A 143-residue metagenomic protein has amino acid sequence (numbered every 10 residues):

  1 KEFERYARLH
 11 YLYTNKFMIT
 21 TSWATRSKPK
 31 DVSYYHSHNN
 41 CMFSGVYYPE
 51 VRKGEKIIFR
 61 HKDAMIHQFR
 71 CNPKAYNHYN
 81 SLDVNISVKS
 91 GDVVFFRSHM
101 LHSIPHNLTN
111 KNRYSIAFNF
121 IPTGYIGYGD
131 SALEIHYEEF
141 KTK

Functional and structural regions predicted by a protein language model:
K1-D31, Y35-H38: Signature of the catalytic double-stranded beta-helix
K16-F17, L108-N110: A short beta-turn/loop motif at secondary-structure boundaries
T20, K53-E55, N112: Residue-level signal for beta-strand positions within conserved beta-sheet cores that form or flank
T20-S22, F43-G45, Y114-F118: Hydrophobic residues positioned within well-ordered beta-strands of beta-sheet architectures
R26-F95, P122-E134: Catalytic core of non-heme Fe(II) oxygenases with the double-stranded beta-helix
S33-H36, H102-T109: Short beta-strand His + acidic residue motifs that chelate non-heme Fe in jelly-roll/DSBH and cupin folds
T109-K143: Non-heme Fe(II)/2-oxoglutarate
